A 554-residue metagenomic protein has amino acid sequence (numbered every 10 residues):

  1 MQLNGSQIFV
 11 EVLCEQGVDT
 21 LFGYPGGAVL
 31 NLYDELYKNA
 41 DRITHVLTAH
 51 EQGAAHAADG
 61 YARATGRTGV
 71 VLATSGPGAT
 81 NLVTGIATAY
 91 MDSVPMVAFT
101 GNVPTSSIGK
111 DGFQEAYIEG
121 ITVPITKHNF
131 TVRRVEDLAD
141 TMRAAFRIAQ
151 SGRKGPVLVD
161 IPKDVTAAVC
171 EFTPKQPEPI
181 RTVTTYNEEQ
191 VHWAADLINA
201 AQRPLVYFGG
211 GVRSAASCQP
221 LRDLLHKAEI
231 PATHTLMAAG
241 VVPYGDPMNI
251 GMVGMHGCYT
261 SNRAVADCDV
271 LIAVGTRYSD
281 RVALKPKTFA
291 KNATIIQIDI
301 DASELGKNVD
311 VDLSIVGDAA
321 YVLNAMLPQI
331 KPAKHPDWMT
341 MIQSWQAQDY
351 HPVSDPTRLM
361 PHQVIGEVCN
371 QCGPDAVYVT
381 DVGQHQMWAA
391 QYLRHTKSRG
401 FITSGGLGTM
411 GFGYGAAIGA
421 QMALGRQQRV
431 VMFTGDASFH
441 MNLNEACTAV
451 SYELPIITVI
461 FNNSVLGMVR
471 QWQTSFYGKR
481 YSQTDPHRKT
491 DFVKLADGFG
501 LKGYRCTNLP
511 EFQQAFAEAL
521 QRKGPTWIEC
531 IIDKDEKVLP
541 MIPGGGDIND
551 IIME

Functional and structural regions predicted by a protein language model:
M1-K331, E367, Q371-P374, R429 (+5 more regions): N-terminal alpha/beta PP-like core and its mobile active-site loop of ThDP/TPP-dependent enzymes
F9-V10, C14-D19, G27, L32-Y37 (+2 more regions): Active-site diphosphate/adenylate-binding microenvironment
Y24-G26, H45-H56, V71-G78, R133-R134 (+6 more regions): Active-site nucleophile and cofactor-binding loops and adjacent substrate-binding regions of central metabolic enzymes
Y61, T80, D337-S354, A420 (+2 more regions): Charged, low-complexity, helix-prone segments enriched in Lys/Glu/Asp/Gln
G69-V71, V159, Y378, F401 (+1 more regions): Well-ordered beta-strand positions enriched in small/hydrophobic/aromatic, beta-favoring residues
F99, S107-G109, F113-Q114, G306-N308 (+3 more regions): Thiamine diphosphate
E136, P174, N292-Q384, L509-Q514 (+2 more regions): Phosphate/pyrophosphate-binding active-site segments
